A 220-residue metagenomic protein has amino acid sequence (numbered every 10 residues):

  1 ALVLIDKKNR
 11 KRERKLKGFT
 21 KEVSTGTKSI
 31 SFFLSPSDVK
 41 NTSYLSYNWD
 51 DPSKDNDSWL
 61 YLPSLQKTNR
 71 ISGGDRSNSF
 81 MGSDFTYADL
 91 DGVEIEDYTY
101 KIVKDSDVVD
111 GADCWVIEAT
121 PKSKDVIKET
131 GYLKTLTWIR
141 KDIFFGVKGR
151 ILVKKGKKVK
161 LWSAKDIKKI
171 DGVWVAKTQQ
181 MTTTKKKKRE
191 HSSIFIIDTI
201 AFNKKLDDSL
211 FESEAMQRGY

Functional and structural regions predicted by a protein language model:
A1-S64: N-terminal mature ectodomain segment of secretory-pathway/periplasmic proteins
R10-R12, V93-D97: A beta-rich soluble binding module of mature secreted/lumenal proteins
R14, E22, T27-K28, N78 (+4 more regions): Compositionally biased, low-complexity repeat tracts
K17-K21, T99-V108, K165-I167: Short amphipathic beta-strand and strand-loop transition segments with alternating hydrophobic
K21-V23, P36, W49-D51, D107 (+3 more regions): Short polar/acidic secondary-structure junctions
L34, L45, D57-Y61, K67-I71 (+2 more regions): Gly/Pro-enriched, hydrophobic low-complexity segments that function as extracytoplasmic propeptides/linkers
A215-M216: Short, low-complexity polar/charged micro-motifs in intrinsically disordered terminal tails
G219-Y220: Short, solvent-exposed mixed-charge patches
